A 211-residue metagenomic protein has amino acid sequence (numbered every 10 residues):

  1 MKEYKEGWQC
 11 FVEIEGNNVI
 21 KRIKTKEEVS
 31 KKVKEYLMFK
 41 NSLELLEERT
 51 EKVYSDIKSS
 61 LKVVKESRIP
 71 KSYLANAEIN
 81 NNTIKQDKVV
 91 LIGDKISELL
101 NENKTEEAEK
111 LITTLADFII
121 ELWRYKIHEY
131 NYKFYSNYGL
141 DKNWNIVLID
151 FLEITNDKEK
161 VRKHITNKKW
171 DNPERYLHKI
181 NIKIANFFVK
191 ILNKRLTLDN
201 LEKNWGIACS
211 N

Functional and structural regions predicted by a protein language model:
K2-S60: ATP-binding glycine-rich loop module of kinase domains
G7-W8, N131-S136: Short, surface-exposed coil-to-beta transition loops
I14, K88, G139-L140: Conserved hydrophobic "DFG−1" position in protein kinase catalytic cores
N18, I84, V147-D150: Protein kinase-like catalytic core scaffold
T25-E28, V89-I92, E153-I154: Short, solvent-exposed loop/turn segments at secondary-structure junctions
V33-S42, I96-T105, N167: A solvent-exposed, charged loop/short amphipathic helix patch at secondary-structure junctions
E51-T113: Conserved structural core of kinase catalytic domains
N101-L115, I120-N131, L140-N211: C-lobe/activation-segment region of protein kinase-like
